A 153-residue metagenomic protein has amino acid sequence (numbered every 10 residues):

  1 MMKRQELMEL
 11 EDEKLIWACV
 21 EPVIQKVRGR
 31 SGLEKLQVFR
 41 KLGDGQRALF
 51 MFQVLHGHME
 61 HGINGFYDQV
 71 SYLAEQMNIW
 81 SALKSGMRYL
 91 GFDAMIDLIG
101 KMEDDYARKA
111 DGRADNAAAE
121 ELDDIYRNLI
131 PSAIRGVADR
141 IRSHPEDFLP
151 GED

Functional and structural regions predicted by a protein language model:
M1-I79, G86-D153: Extended, alpha-helix-rich binding/interface surfaces that flank or overlap catalytic cores and mediate recognition
